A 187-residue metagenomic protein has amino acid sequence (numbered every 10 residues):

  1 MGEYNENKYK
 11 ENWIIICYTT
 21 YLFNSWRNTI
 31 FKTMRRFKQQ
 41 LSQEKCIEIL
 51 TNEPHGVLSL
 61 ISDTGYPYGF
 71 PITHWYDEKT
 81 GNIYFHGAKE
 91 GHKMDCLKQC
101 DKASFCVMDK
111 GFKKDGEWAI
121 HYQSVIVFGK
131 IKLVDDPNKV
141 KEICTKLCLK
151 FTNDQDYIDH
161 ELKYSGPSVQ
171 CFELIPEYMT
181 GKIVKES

Functional and structural regions predicted by a protein language model:
Y18-Y21, S25-N52: Extreme N-terminal tail/first-helix region
K32-F37, F112-S187: Charged, gly/pro-rich active-site loop segments
Q40-L41, N52-V57, D154-Y157: Short Pro/Gly-enriched beta-strand edge/turn motifs at strand-loop
E53-K89, F105-C106: Short beta-strand segments
G87-H92, C148: Short, solvent-exposed aromatic-acidic interface loops
K93-I120: Helix-adjacent hinge/juxtasegments
